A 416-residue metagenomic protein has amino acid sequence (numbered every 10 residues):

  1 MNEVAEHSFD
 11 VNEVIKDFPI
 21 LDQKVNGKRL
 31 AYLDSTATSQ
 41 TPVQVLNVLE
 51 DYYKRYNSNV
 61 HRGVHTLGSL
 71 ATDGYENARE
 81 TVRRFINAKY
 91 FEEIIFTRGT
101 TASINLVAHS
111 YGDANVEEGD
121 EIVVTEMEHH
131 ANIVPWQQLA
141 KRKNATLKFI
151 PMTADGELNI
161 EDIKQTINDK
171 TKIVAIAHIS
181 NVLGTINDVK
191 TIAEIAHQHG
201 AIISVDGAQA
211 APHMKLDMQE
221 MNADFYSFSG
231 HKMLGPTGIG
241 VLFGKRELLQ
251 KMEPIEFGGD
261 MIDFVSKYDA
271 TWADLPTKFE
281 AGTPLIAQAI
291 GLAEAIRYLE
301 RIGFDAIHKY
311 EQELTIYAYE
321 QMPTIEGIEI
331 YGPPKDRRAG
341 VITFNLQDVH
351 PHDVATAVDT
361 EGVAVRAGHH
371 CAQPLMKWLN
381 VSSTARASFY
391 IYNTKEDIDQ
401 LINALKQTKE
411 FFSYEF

Functional and structural regions predicted by a protein language model:
M1-F416: Pyridoxal 5′-phosphate
